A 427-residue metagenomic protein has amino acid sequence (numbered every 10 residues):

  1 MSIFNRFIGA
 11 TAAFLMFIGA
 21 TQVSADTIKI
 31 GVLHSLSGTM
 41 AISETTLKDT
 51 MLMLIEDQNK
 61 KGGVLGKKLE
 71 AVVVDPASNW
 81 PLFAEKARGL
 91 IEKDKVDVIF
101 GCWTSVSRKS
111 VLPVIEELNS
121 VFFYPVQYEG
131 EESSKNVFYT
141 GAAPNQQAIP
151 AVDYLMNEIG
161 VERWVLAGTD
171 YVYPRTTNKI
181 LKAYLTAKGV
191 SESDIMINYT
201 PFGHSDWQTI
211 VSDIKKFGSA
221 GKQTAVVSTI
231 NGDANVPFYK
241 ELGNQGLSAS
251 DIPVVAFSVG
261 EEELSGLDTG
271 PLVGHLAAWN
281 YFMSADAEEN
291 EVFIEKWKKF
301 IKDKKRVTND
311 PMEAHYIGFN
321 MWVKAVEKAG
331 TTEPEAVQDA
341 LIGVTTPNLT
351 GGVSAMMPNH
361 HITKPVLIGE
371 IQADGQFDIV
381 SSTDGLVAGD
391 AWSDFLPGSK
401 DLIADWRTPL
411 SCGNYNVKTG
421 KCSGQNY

Functional and structural regions predicted by a protein language model:
M1-T11: Bacterial N-terminal signal peptides that target proteins for export
G19-A25: Sec/Tat signal peptide C-region and signal peptidase I cleavage site
I28, T345-Y427: Solvent-exposed, acidic/polar segments of extracytosolic/periplasmic ligand-binding ectodomains
G31-T50, V74-P81, W103-V106, D170-R175 (+2 more regions): Extracytoplasmic "Venus flytrap"
I42-D49, K61-E131, T140, Y199-Q208: Beta-alpha junction/loop-to-helix N-cap segments that form part of ligand/metal-binding clefts
E85, E129-G130, N136-Q245, S284-V292 (+1 more regions): Extracellular/periplasmic Venus flytrap/periplasmic-binding protein
L90-C102, F123-P125, R163-G168, A220-G232 (+4 more regions): Periplasmic-binding protein-like
E241-Y316, V326-T332, T383-N414, S423: Extracellular/periplasmic periplasmic-binding protein-like sensory domains
